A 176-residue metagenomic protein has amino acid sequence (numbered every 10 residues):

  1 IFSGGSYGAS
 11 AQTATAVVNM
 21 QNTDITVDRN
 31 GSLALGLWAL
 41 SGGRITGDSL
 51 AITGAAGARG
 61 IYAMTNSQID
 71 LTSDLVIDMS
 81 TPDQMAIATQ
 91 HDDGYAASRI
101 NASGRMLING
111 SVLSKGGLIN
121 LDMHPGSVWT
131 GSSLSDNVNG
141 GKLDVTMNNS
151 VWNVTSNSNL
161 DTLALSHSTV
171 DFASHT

Functional and structural regions predicted by a protein language model:
I1-T176: Long, low-complexity, polar and repeat-rich extracellular regions of very large Gram-negative surface proteins
